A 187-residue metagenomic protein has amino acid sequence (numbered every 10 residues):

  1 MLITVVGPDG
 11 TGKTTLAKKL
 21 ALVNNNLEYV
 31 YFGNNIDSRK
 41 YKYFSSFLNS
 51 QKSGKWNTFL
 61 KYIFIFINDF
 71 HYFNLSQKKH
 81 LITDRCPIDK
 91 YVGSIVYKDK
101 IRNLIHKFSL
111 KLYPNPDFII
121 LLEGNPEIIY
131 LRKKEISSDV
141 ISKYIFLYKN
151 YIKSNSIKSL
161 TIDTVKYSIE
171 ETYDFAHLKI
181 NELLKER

Functional and structural regions predicted by a protein language model:
I3-V5: Hydrophobic anchor at the beta1->P-loop junction of P-loop NTPases
P8: P-loop (Walker A) phosphate-binding loop of NTP-binding proteins
K13: Conserved lysine of the Walker
L16, L20: Hydrophobic positions on the alpha1 helix immediately C-terminal to the Walker A/P-loop
L22-Y31: Post-Walker A helix-loop "phosphate-sensing" segment adjacent to the P-loop in P-loop NTPases
F32-N103: ATP-dependent small-molecule kinase phosphotransfer cores that center on conserved nucleotide phosphate-binding segments
I88-Y151: A glycine- and Lys/Arg-enriched "phosphate-lid" helix/loop adjacent to the NTP-binding pocket of small-molecule kinases
K134-R187: NTP-dependent small-molecule kinase module
